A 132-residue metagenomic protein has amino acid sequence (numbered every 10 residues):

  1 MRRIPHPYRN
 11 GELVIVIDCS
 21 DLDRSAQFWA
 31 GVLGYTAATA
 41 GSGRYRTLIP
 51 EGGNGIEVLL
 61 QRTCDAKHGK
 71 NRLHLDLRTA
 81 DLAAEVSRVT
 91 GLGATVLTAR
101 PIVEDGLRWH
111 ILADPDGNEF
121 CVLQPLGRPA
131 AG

Functional and structural regions predicted by a protein language model:
M1-I17, A38-G41, T47-I49, I56-Q61 (+1 more regions): Vicinal oxygen chelate
E12, K70-H74: Eukaryotic phosphotyrosine signaling hubs
V16-D18, D76-R78: Short hydrophobic/aromatic beta-strand micro-patches that form the beta-sheet surface supporting nucleotide- or nucleic
S25, W29-A30, V89, G117: Conserved active-site tyrosine of GNAT-family acetyltransferases
A83-R88: Short amphipathic alpha-helices within nucleic acid-binding modules
